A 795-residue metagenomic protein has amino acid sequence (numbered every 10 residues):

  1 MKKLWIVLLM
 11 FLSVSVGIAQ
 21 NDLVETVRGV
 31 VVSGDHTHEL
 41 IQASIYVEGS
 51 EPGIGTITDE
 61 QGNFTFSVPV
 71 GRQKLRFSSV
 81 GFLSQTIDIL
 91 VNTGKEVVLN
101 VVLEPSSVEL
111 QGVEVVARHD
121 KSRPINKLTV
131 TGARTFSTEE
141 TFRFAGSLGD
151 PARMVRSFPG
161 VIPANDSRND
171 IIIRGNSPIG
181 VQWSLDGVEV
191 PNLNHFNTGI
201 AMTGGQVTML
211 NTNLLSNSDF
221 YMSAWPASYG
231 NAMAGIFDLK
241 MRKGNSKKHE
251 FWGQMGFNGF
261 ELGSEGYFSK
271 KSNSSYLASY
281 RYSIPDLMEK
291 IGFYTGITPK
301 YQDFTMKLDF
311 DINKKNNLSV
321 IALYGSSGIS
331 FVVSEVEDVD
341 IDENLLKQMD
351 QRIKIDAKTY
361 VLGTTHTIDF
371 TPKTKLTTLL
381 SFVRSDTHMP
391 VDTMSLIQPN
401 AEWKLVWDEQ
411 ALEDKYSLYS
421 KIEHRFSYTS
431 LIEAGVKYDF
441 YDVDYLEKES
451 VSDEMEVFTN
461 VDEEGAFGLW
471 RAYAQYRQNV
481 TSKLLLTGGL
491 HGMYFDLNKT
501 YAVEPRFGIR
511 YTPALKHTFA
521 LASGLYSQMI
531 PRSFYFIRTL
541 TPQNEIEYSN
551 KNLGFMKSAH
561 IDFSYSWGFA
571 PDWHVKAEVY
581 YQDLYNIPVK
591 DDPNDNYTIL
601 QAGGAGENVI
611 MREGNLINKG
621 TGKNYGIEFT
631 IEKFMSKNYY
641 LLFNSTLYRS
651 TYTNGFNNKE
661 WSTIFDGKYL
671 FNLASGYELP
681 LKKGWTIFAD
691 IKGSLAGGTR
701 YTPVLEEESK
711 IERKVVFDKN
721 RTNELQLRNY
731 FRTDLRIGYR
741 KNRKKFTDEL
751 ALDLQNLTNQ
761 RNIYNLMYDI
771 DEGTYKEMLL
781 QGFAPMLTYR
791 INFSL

Functional and structural regions predicted by a protein language model:
A19-G112, R118: Periplasm-facing N-terminal accessory domains of Gram-negative outer-membrane beta-barrel systems
L83, T93, H119-W225, I236 (+1 more regions): Periplasmic N-terminal accessory/gating domains of Gram-negative outer-membrane beta-barrel systems
E189, N194, I200, S334-I341 (+7 more regions): Surface-exposed extracellular loop regions of Gram-negative outer-membrane beta-barrel proteins, predominantly
N217-P226, A234-R242, H249-G296, D303-D311 (+1 more regions): Predominantly transmembrane beta-strands of Gram-negative outer membrane beta-barrel pores used for transport
D311-G328, R352-K499, T512, W573-A577 (+1 more regions): Face-selective signature of the C-terminal outer-membrane beta-barrel domain
V406, A411, K415-S417, N460-L469 (+4 more regions): Outer membrane beta-barrel strand-and-loop segments of large Gram-negative receptors, especially TonB-dependent
T481-K483, Y581-D583, G606-T699: Gram-negative outer-membrane beta-barrel transporters
Y585, D592, L641, S694-K714 (+2 more regions): C-terminal beta-signal and adjacent terminal beta-strands/loops of Gram-negative outer-membrane beta-barrel proteins
